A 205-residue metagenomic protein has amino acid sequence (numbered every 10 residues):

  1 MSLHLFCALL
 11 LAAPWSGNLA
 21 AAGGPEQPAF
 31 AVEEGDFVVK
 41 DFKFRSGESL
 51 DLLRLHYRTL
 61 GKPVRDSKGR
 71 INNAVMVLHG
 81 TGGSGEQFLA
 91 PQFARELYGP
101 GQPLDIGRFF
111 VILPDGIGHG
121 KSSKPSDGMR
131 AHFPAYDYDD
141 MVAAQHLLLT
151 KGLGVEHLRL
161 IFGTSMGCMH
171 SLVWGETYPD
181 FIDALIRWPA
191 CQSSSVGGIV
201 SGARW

Functional and structural regions predicted by a protein language model:
S2-N18: Bacterial N-terminal signal peptides
A20-A74, G85-E86: Catalytic-loop region of hydrolases
R58-D127: N-terminal cap/lid subdomain of alpha/beta-hydrolase-fold enzymes
G128-D140: Catalytic nucleophile-loop/oxyanion-hole region of alpha/beta-hydrolase and closely related hydrolase-like folds
D139-R159: Conserved acidic catalytic loop of the alpha/beta-hydrolase fold
C168-P179: Short glycine-enriched nucleophile-adjacent loop and the immediately C-terminal alpha-helix near the catalytic center
D180-W205: A catalytic-pocket lid/entrance helix-loop region that shapes and gates access to the active site across common
